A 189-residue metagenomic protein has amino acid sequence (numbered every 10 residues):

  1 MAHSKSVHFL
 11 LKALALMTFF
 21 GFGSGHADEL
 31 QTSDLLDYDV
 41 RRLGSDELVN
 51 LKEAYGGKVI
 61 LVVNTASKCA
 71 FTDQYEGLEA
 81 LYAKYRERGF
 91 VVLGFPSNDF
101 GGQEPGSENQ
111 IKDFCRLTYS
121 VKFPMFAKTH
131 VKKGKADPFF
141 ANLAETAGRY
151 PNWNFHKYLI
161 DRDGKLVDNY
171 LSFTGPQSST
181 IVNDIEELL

Functional and structural regions predicted by a protein language model:
A2-A13: Bacterial N-terminal signal peptides that target proteins for export
K12-G21: Bacterial N-terminal signal peptides
G25-K52, D73: N-terminal "domain-start" segment that seeds a small globular fold
D37-D39, A127, L189: Terminal helix/beta-alpha structural elements that buttress the NAD(P)+-binding lobe
G56-I60, E87-V91, Y119-P124, N154 (+1 more regions): Loop/turn elements at helix/coil->beta-strand transitions in domains of secreted/extracellular proteins
N64-K68: Amphipathic alpha-helical repeat scaffolds
F71-A136: Structural microenvironment flanking redox-active thiols in thiol-disulfide oxidoreductases
P138-L189: Thiol-/selenol-based redox modules, centered on thioredoxin-like and closely related oxidoreductase domains
